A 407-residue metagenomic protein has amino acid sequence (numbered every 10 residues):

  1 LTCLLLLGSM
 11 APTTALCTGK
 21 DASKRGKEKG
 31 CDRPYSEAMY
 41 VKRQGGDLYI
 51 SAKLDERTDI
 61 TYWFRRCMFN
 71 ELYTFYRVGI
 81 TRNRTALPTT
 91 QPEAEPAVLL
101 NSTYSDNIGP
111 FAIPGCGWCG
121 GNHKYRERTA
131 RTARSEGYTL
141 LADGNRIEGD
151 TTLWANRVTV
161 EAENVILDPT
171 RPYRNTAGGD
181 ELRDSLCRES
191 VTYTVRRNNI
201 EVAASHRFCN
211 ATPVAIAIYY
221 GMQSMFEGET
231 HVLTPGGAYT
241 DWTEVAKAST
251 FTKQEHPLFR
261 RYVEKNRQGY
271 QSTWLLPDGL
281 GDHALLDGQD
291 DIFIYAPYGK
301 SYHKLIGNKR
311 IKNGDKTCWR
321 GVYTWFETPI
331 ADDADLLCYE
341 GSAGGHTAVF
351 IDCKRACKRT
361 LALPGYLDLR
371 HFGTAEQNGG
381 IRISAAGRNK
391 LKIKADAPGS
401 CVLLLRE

Functional and structural regions predicted by a protein language model:
L1-K20: Bacterial Sec-dependent N-terminal signal peptides
G19-R128: Beta-strand-rich N-terminal accessory domains
R25-T58, R65-C67, R261-S400, L405: Beta-strand-rich recognition/accessory modules
S102-R196, A211-P213: Extended, loop-rich substrate-binding clefts of extracytoplasmic carbohydrate-active enzymes
R157, R197-N199, A386-K390: Residue-level signal for tight coil/turn positions that link beta-strands
E161-E163, T192-T194, E201-R207, R320-V322: Residues within well-ordered beta-strands of beta-sheet-rich folds
C187, R196-Y239: Acidic (Asp/Glu-rich), glycine- and aromatic
A238-K265: Extended amphipathic alpha-helical segments with heptad-repeat/coiled-coil character used for oligomerization, fusion
